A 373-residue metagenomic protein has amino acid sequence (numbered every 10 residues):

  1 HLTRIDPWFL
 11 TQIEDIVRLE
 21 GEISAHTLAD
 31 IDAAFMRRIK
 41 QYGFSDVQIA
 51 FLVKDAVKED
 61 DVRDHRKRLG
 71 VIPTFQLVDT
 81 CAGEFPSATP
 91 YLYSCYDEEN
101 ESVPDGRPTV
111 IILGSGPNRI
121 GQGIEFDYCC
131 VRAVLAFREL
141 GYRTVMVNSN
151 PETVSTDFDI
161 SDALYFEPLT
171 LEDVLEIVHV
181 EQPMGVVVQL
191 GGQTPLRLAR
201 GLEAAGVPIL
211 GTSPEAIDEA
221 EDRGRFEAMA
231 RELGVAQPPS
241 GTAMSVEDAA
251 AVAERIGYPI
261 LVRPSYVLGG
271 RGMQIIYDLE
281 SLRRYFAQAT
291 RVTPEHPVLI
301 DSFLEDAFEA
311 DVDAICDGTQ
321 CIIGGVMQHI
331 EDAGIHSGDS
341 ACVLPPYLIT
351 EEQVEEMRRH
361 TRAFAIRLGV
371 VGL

Functional and structural regions predicted by a protein language model:
H1-D30: Long, charged, helix-rich clamp/arm modules that form nucleic acid-engaging surfaces of large nucleic-acid-processing
H1-T11, F51-D64: Short, basic interhelical loop/turn and adjoining N-cap of the next helix at nucleic-acid- or acidic-partner-contacting
L19-R38, S45-K54, R68-L373: N-terminal beta-alpha lobe that positions the nucleotide/phosphoryl donor in ATP/NTP-coupled carboxylate activation
